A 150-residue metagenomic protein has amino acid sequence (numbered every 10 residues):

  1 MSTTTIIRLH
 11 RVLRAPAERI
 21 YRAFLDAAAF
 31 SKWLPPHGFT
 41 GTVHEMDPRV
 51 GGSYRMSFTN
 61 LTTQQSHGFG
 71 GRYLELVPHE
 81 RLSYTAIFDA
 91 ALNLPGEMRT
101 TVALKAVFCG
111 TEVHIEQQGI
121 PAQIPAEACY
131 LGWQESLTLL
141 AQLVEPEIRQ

Functional and structural regions predicted by a protein language model:
M1-T40: Hydrophobic ligand-binding cavity/cleft-lining segments
T4-H10, A17-E18, G41, S53 (+4 more regions): Intrinsic-disorder/low-complexity, polar/charged segments enriched in Ser/Thr/Lys/Arg/Asp/Glu/Gln
R14, L76-P78, V107-C109: Structural motif
I20, F30, Y54, Y73 (+4 more regions): Hydrophobic pocket/interface hotspot
L25, L137-E145: Short amphipathic alpha-helical signal-transduction/dimerization elements
T42-I87: Glycine-rich portal/gate segments that line the openings of hydrophobic small-molecule binding cavities
V43, Q142-Q150: Short, highly charged C-terminal tails/helix-capping segments
S83-Q134: Beta-strand/loop substructures that line and gate deep hydrophobic ligand-binding cavities in soluble
